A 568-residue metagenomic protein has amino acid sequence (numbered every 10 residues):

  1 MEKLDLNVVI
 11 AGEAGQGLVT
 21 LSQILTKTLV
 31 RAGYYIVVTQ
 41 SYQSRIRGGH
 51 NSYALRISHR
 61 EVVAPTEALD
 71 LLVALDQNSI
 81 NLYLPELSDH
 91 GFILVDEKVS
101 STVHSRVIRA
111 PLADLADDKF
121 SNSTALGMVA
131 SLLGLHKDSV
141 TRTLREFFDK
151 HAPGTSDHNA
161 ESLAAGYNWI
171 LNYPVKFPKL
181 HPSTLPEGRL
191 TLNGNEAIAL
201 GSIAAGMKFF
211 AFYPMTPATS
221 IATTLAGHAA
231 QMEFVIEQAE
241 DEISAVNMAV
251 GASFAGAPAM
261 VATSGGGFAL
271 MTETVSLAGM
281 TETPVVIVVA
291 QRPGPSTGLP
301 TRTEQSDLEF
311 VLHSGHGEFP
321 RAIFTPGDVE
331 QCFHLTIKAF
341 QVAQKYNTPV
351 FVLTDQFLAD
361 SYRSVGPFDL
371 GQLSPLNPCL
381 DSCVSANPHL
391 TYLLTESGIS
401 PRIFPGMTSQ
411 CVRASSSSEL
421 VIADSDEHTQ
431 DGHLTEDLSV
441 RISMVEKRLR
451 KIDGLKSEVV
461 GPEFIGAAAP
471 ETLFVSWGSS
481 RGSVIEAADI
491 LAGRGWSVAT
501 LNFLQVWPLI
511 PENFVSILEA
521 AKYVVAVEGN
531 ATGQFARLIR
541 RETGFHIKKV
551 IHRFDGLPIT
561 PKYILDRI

Functional and structural regions predicted by a protein language model:
M1-A205, F209-A211: Active-site cofactor/cluster-binding pocket
E2-E67, L71-I80, L84, F209 (+3 more regions): Thiamine diphosphate
A14, R109-D114, D118-F120, A125-D149 (+5 more regions): Peripheral docking tails and interdomain loops at the edges of cofactor- or intermediate-handling domains
Q43-I46, S100-V103, L115, T219 (+7 more regions): Short gly/pro/ser/thr-enriched loop/turn and capping motifs at secondary-structure boundaries
A74, L94-D96, T263, V286-A290 (+4 more regions): Short beta-strand segments
L87-I93, S105, F234, A257 (+3 more regions): A short helix->loop->beta-strand "cap" motif at the edges of active sites that frequently abuts
F148, N172-E187, S202-M207, A226-M232 (+4 more regions): Gly-rich Lys/Arg/Thr-decorated short loops/hinges at beta-loop-alpha junctions or inter-strand turns that position
T191-N195, I203, L335, F340-I568: Flexible, low-complexity linker and terminal segments
